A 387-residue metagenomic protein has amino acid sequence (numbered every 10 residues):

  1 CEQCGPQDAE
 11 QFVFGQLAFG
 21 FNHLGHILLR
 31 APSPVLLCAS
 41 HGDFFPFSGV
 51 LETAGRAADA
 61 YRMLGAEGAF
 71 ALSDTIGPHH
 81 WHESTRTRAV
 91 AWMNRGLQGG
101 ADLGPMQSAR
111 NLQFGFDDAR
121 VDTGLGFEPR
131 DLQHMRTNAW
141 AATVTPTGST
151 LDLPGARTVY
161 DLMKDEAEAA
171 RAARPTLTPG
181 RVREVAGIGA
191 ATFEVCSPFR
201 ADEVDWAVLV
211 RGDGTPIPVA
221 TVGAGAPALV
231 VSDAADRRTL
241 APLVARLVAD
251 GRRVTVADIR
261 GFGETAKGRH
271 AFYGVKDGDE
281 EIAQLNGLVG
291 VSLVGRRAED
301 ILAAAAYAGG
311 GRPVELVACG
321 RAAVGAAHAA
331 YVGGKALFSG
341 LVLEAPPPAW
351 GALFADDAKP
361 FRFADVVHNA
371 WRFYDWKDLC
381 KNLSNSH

Functional and structural regions predicted by a protein language model:
C1, A306, A323-K335, L341: Short glycine-enriched nucleophile-adjacent loop and the immediately C-terminal alpha-helix near the catalytic center
C1-F12, Q16, A57: Beta-propeller blade termini and top-face loops
C1-Q7, G25, P313, A326 (+2 more regions): Serine-hydrolase-like catalytic core of hydrolytic proteins
C4, A31-S33, C38-P218, V222-A226 (+5 more regions): Alpha/beta-hydrolase-fold serine-hydrolase catalytic core, especially in secreted/extracellular enzymes
G15-G20, H368-W371: Short gly/ser/thr-rich secondary-structure transition/capping motifs
D74, R321-A322: Long hydrophobic segments that form regular secondary structure
